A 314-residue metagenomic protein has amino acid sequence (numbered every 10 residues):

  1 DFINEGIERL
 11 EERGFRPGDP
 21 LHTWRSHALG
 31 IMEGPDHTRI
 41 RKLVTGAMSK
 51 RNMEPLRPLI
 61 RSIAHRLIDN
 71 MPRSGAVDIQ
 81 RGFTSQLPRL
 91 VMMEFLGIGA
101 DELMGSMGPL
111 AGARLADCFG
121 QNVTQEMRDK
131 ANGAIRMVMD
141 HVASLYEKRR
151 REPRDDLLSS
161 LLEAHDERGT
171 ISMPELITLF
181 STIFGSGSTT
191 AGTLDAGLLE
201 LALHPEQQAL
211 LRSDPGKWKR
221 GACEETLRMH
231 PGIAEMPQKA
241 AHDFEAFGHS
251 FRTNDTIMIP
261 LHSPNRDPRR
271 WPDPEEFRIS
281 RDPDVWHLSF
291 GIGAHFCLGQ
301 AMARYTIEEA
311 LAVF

Functional and structural regions predicted by a protein language model:
D1-F314: Cytochrome P450
